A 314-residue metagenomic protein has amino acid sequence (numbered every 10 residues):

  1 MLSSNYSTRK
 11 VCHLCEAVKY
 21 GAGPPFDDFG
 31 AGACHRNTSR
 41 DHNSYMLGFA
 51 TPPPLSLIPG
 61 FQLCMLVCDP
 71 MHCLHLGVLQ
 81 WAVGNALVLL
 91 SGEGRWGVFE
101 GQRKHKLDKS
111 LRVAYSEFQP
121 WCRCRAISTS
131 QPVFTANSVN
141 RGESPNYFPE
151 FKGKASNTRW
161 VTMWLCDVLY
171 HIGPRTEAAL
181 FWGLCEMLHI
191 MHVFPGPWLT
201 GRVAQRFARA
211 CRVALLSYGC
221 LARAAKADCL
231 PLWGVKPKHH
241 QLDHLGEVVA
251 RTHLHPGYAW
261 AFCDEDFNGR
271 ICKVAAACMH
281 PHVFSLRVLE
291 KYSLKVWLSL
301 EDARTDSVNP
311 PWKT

Functional and structural regions predicted by a protein language model:
M1-I172: Charged (Asp/Glu and Lys/Arg) segments that form or flank catalytic channels of large polymer- and nucleotide-handling
G142-S144, P149, G153, N157 (+1 more regions): Terminal interaction-prone segments of large eukaryotic proteins
